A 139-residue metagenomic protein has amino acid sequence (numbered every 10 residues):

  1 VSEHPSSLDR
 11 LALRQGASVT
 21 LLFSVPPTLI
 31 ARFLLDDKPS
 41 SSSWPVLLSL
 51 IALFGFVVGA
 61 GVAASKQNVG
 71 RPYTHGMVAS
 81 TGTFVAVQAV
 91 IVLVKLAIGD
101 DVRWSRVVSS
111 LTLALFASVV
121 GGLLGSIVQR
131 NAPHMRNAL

Functional and structural regions predicted by a protein language model:
V1-L139: Juxtamembrane/disordered regions of integral membrane proteins
